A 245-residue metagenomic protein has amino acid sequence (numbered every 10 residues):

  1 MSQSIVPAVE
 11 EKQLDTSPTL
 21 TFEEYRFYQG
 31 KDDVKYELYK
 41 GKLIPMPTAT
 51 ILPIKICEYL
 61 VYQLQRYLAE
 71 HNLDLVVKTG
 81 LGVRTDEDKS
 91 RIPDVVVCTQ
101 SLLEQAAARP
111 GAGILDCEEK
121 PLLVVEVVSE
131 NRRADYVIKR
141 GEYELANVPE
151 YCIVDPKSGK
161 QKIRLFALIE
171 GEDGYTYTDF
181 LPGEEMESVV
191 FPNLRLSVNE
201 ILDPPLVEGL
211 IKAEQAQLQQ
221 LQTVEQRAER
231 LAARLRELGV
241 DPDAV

Functional and structural regions predicted by a protein language model:
M1-V245: Gly/Pro/Ser/Thr-rich low-complexity, intrinsically disordered segments predominantly at protein N-termini
